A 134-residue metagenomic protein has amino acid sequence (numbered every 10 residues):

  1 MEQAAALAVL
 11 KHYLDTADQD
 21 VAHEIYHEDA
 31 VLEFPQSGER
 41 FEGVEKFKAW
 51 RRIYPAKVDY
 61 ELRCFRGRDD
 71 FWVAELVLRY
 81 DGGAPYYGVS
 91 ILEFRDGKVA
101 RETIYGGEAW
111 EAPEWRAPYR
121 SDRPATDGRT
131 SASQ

Functional and structural regions predicted by a protein language model:
M1-Q134: C-terminal and inter-domain tail/linker signature
